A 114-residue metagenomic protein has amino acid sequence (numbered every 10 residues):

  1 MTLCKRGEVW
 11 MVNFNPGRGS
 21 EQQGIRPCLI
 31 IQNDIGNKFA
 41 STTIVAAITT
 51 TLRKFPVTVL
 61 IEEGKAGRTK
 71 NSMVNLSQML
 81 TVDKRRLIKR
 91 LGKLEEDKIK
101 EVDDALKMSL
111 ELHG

Functional and structural regions predicted by a protein language model:
M1-G114: Conserved functional hotspots at enzyme active or ligand-binding sites that engage polyanionic ligands
